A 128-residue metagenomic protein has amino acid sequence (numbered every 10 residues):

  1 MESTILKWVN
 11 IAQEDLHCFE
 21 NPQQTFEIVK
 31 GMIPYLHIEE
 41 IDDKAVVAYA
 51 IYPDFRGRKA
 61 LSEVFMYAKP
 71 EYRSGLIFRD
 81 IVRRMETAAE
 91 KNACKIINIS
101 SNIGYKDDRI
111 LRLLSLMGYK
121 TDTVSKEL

Functional and structural regions predicted by a protein language model:
M1-Q23: Short amphipathic alpha-helix that is part of the acyltransferase structural core
D15-H37, V46-G57: A conserved beta-strand-loop-helix scaffold within acyl/acetyltransferase catalytic domains
D42-V47, L61: Glycine-rich phosphate/pyrophosphate-binding loop shared by adenosine-nucleotide-utilizing enzymes
P53-E63, K120-T121: A conserved beta-turn-beta hairpin within the catalytic core of GNAT-like acetyltransferases that forms part
V64-G75: A short, internal acetyl-CoA/4′-phosphopantetheine-binding micro-motif in the GNAT/acyltransferase core
I77-I96: Conserved acyl-CoA
I97-R109: Conserved beta-strand-loop-alpha-helix junction that forms the acyl-donor binding cleft
S100, K120-L128: Conserved catalytic-core motifs of GNAT/GCN5-like acyltransferases
